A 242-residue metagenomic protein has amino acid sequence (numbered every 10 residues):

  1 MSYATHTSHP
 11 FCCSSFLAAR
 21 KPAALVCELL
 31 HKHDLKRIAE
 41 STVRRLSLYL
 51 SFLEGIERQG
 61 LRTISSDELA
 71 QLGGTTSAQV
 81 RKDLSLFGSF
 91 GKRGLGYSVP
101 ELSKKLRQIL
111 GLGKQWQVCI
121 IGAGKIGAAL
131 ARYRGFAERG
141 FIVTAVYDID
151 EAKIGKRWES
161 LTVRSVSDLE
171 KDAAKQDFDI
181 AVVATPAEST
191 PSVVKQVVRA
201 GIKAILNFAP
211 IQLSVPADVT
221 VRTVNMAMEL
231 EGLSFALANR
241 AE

Functional and structural regions predicted by a protein language model:
A4-P10: Short hydrophobic alpha-helical segments enriched in small aliphatic residues
C12, L17-A19, A24-R62: Extreme N-terminal segment that seeds HTH/winged-HTH DNA-binding domains in transcriptional regulators
F52-E57, S160-E242: Phosphate-bearing ligand-interacting subdomains that bind or position ATP/ADP/UDP/GDP/NAD(P) or nucleotide-linked
T63, D67, L72-Q115: HTH-adjacent hinge/linker in prokaryotic transcriptional regulators
A123: Glycine-rich Rossmann-fold phosphate-binding loop(s) that bind the pyrophosphate of adenine dinucleotide cofactors
I126: Hydrophobic/small residue at the entry helix of a nucleotide-binding pocket
R139-E159: NAD(P)-binding Rossmann-fold cofactor-contacting core
